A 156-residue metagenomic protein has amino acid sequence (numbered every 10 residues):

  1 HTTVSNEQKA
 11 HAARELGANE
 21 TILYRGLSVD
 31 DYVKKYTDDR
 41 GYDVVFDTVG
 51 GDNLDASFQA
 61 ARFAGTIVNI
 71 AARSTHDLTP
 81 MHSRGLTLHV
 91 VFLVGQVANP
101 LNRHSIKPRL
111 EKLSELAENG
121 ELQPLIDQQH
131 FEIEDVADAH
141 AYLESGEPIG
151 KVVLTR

Functional and structural regions predicted by a protein language model:
H1-D52: Adenosine-nucleotide cofactor-binding segment
A13, V45, S57, L113 (+2 more regions): Terminal peptide-recognition signature
A61-R62: Helix-to-beta-strand junctions that scaffold the AdoMet/dcAdoMet cofactor pocket in Class I SAM-dependent enzymes
G65: Glycine-centered, small-residue-biased loops immediately flanking beta-strands in adenine/cofactor-binding cores
P80-Q128: C-terminal substrate-binding/catalytic core of Rossmann-like NAD(P)-dependent dehydrogenases/reductases
N119-L125, A137-R156: C-terminal capping/lid region of NAD(P)-dependent oxidoreductase domains
